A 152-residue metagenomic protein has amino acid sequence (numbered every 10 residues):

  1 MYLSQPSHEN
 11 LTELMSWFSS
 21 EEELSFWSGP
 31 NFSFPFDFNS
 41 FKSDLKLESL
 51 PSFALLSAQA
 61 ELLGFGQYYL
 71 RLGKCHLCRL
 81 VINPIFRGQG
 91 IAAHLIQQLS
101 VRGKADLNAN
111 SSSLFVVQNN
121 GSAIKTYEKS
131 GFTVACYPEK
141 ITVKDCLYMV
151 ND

Functional and structural regions predicted by a protein language model:
Q5-R79, N83-I85, I96-Q98, R102 (+2 more regions): Acetyl-CoA-dependent GNAT
H76, V81, S113-F115, Y148: Conserved beta-strand segments that form the floor/walls of ligand-binding pockets within enzyme and binding domains
R79, N83-Q97, V117-K125, K129: Conserved glycine-rich acetyl-CoA-binding loop
G103-F115: Conserved GNAT acetyl-CoA-binding A-motif
S113-I124, K140-D145: Conserved beta-strand-loop-alpha-helix junction that forms the acyl-donor binding cleft
E128-P138: Conserved acetyl-CoA-binding loop of GNAT-fold acetyltransferases
K144-D152: Terminal substrate-recognition subdomain of acyl/acetyltransferases
